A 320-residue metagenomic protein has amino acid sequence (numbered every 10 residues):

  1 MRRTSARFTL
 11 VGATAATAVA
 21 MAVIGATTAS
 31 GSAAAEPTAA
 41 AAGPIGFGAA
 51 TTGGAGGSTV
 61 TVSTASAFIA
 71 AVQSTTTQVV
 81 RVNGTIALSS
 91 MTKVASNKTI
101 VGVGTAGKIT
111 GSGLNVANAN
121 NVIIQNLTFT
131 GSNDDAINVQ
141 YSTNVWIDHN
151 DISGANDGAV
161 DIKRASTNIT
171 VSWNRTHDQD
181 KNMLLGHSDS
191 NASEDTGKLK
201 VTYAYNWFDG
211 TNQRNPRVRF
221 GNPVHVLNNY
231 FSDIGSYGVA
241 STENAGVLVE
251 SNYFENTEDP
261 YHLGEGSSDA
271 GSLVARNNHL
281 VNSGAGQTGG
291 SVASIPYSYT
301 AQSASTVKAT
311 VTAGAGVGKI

Functional and structural regions predicted by a protein language model:
M1-A35: Secretory targeting and sorting signals
A34-G56, V94-S96, T170-W173, H177-N182 (+3 more regions): Post-signal peptide N-terminal regions of Sec-secreted extracellular proteins
I45-R81: Acidic Gly/Asp/Thr-rich repetitive segments characteristic of extracellular carbohydrate-active and adhesion proteins
I69-T76, G84-V101, G107-N126, T130-T143 (+1 more regions): Extracellular beta-strand-rich solenoid/capping regions of secreted or surface-exposed proteins that bind or remodel
N97-V103, N120-G131, T143-N156, S166-H187 (+4 more regions): Right-handed parallel beta-helix
G113, A136, A159, N182-L184 (+3 more regions): Structural detector of coil-to-beta-strand junctions
F220-N222, L227-F231, G235-I320: Extracellular beta-rich repeat passengers
